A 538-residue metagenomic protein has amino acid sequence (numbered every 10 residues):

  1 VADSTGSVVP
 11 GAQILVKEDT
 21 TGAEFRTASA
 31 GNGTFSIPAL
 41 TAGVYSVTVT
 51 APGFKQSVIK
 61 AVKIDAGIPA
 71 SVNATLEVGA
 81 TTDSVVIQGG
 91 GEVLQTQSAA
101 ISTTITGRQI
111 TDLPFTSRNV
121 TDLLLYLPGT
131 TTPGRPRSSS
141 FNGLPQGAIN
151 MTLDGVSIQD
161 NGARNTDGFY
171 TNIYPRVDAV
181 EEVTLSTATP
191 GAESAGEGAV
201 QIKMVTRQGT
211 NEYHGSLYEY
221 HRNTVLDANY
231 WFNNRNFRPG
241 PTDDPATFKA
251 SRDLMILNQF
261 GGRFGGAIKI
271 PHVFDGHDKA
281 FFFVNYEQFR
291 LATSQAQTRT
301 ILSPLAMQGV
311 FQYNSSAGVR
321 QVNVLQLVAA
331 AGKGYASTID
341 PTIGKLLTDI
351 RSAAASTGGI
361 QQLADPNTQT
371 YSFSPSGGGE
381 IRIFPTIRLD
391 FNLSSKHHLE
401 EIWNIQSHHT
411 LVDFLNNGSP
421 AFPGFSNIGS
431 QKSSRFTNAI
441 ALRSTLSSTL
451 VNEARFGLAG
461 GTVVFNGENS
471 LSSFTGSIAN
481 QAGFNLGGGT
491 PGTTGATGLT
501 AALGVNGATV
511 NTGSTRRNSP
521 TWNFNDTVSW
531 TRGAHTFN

Functional and structural regions predicted by a protein language model:
V1-T106, T410: Periplasm-facing N-terminal accessory domains of Gram-negative outer-membrane beta-barrel systems
N32, S57-I59, S71-N73, D167 (+4 more regions): Short structured motifs
V44-T48, H397, H535: A short tyrosine-centered beta-strand micro-motif
E92-S138, P145-K203, R207-F436, L446-L450 (+3 more regions): Acidic, glycine-rich flexible loop segments
N506-G507, G513-R516, T521-N538: Anionic, Ser/Thr-rich low-complexity intrinsically disordered regions
